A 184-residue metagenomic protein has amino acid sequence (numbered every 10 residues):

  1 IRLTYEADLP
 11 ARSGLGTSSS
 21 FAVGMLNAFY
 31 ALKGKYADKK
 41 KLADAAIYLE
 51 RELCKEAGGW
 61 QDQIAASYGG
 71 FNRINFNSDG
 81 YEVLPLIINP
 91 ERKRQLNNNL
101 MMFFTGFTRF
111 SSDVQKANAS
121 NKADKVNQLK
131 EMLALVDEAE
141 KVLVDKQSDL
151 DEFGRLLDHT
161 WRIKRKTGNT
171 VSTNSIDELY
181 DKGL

Functional and structural regions predicted by a protein language model:
I1-A45, N174-K182: Anion-binding (especially nucleotide phosphate/pyrophosphate-binding) glycine-rich loop and adjoining beta-alpha core
L32, D38, D44-A57, Q63-L184: C-terminal nucleotide
